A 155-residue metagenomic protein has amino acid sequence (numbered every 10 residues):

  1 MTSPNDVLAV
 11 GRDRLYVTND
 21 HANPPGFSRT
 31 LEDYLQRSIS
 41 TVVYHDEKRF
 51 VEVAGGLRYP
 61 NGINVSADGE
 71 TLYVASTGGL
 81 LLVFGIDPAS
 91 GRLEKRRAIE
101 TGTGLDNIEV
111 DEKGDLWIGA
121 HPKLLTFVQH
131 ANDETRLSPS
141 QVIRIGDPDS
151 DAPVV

Functional and structural regions predicted by a protein language model:
M1-R14, H21-N23, Q36-T41, E52-T71 (+2 more regions): Beta-rich, blade/repeat-based domains predominating in secreted/periplasmic proteins but also intracellular
L8-G11, L15-Y16, L81, Q141-I143: Histidine-/acidic-rich catalytic cores in large beta-rich domains
R12, E47, D68-G69, T77-G78 (+3 more regions): Short strand-connecting beta-turns/loops that link adjacent beta-strands
V17-R37, I118-L137: Short, conserved, GDST-rich strand-edge loop motifs in beta-rich repeat architectures
P24-P25, S40-V42, L80-L82, L125-T126 (+1 more regions): Structural signal for beta-propeller blades
T41-G62, L80-G102, G146-V155: Blade-edge beta-strand/turn elements of extracellular beta-propeller and related beta-sheet repeat scaffolds
N64-A67, T71-F84: Oxyanion-binding "anion nests"
T101-V155: Loop/turn-rich, solvent-exposed surfaces of beta-rich toroidal or solenoidal domains
